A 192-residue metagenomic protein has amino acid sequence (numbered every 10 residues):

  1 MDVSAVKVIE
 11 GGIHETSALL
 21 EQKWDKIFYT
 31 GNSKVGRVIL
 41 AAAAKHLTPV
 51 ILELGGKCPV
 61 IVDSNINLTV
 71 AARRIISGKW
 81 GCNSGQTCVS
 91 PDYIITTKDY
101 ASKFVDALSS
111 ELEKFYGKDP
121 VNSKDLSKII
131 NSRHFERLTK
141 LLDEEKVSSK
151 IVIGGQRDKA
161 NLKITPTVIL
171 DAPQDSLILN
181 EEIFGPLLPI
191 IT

Functional and structural regions predicted by a protein language model:
M1-H14: PLP-dependent aminotransferase-like
D2-A5, D125, L187: A local structural motif
D2-V3, L20-K26, F184: Short, surface-exposed connector motifs at secondary-structure boundaries
K7-E10, L188-T192: Short beta-strand-to-loop elements that line the ligand-binding cleft of bilobed periplasmic-binding protein-like
T16-S17, A72: Short hydrophobic/charged patches on amphipathic alpha-helices used for structural packing and interfaces
K26, N32-Q174, T192: ALDH superfamily catalytic-core signature
A160-T165, E181-L187: Conserved glycine-rich beta-strand-loop-beta hairpin in the small C-terminal domain of fold type I
D175-N180: Cytochrome P450 core scaffold surrounding the K-helix E-X-X-R motif and the conserved "meander" helix-loop region
